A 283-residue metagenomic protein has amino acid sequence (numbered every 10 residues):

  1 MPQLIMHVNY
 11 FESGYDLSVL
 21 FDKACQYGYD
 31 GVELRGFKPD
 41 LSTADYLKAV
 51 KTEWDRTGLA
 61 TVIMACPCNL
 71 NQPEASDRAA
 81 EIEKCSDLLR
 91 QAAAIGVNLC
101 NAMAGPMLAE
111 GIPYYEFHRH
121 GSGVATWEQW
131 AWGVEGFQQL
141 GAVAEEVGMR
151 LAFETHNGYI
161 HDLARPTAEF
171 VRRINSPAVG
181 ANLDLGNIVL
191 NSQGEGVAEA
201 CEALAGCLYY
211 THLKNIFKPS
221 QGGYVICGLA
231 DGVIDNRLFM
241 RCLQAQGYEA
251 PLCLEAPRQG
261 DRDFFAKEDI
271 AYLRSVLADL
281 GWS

Functional and structural regions predicted by a protein language model:
Q3, V19, G31-V32, R56 (+2 more regions): Acidic/histidine-rich catalytic cores of soluble enzymes
N9-D16, L34-Y46, N69-P73, L108-G111 (+5 more regions): Acidic-and-aromatic substrate-binding clefts and catalytic sites of carbohydrate-active enzymes
E12-A24, A80-L89, Q193-C201, N236: Short, acidic/polar
S18, R56, E74-G180: Active-site acidic/histidine proton-transfer and metal-coordination neighborhood in alpha/beta enzyme cores
S18-F37, I95: Catalytic domains of carbohydrate-active enzymes, especially glycoside hydrolases
A24, V32, W54, A92 (+6 more regions): Conserved, mostly hydrophobic/aromatic
Y29, A92-V97, L208, Y248-E249: A structural motif
D263-W282: C-terminal helical cap(s) of enzyme catalytic domains, especially alpha/beta-barrels
